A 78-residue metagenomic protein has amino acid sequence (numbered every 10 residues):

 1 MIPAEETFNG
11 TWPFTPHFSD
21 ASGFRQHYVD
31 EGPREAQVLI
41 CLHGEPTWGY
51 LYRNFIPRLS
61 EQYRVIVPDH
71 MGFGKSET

Functional and structural regions predicted by a protein language model:
M1-H17: An N-terminal hydrophobic leader/cap segment in hydrolases
M1-I2, I40, T78: A short, structure-level motif marking secondary-structure boundaries and short turns
F18, H27, T78: Conserved beta-strand positions that form and line the central face of beta-propeller blades
D20-S22: Short strand-coil-strand connectors
F24, D30-K75: Conserved HGGG/HGGXW glycine-rich cap/lid loop of the alpha/beta-hydrolase fold
